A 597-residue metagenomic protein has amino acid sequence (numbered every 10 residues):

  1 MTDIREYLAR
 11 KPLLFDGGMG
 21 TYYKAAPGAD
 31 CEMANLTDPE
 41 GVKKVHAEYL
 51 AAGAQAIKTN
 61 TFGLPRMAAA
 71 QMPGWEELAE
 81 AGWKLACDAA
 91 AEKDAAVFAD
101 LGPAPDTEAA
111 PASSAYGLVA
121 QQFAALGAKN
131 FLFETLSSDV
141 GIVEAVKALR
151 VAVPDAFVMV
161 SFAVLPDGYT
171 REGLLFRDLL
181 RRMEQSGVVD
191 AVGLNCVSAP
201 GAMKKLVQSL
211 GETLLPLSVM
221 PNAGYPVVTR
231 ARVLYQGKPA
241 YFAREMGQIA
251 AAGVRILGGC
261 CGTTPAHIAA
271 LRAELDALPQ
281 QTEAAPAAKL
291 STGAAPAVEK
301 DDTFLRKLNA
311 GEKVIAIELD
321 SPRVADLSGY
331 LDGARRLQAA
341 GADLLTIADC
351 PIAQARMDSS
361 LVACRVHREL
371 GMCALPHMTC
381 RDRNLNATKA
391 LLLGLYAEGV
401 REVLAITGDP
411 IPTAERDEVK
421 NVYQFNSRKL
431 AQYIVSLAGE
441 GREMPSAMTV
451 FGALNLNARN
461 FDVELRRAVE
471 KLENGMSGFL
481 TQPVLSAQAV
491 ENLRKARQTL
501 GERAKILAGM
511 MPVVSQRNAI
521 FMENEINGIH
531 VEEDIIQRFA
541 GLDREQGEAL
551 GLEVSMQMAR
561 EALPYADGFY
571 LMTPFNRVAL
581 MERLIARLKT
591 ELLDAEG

Functional and structural regions predicted by a protein language model:
M1-G597: Domain-level signal for soluble alpha/beta catalytic cores
